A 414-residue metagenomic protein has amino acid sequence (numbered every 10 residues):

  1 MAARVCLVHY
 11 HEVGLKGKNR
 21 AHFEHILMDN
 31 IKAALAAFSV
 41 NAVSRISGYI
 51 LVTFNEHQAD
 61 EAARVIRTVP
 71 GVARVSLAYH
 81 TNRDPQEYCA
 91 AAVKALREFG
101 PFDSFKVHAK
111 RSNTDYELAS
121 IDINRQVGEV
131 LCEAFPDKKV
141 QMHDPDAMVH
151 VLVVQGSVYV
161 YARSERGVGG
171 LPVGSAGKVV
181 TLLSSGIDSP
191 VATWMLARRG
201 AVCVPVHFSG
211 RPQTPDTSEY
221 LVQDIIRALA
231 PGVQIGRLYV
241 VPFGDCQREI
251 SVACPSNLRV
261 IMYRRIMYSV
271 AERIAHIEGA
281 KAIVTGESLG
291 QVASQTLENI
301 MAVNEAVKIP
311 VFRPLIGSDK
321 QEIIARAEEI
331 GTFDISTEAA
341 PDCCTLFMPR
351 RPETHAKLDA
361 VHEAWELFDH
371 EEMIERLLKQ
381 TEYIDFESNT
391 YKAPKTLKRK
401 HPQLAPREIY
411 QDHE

Functional and structural regions predicted by a protein language model:
M1-V180, P190-R237, E305, E353-L358 (+2 more regions): RNA-binding accessory domains that recognize and position tRNA/RNA substrates
V5, I235, A280, P341-C343 (+1 more regions): Active-site lining segments that contact anionic ligands and/or coordinate catalytic metals
G48, V241-D245, S288, A340-P349: A glycine-rich phosphate-binding loop feature that marks nucleotide/adenosyl-phosphate handling sites
Q126-L131, S164, G169-A176, Q247-R248 (+2 more regions): Active-site adenylate/phosphate-handling loop in enzymes that bind or generate adenylated species
T181, P205-H207, V240, T285 (+1 more regions): Structural beta-sheet core signal
G186: Conserved G/P- and acidic residue-centered "switch" motifs that form tight phosphate/ATP-binding loops in soluble
I226-A253, A340-D342: A conserved beta-strand->alpha-helix junction
V292, E298-E414: Short hairpin/turn module used for nucleic-acid contact or packing/dimerization
